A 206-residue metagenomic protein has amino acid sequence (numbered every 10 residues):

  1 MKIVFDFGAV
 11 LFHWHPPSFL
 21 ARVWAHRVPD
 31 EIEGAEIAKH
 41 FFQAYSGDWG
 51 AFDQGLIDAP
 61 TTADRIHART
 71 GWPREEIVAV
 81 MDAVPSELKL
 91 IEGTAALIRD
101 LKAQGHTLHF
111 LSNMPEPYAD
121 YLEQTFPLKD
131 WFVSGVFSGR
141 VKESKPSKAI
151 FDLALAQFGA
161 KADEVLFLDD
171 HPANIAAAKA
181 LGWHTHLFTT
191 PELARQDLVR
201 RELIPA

Functional and structural regions predicted by a protein language model:
M1-A96, A103, P115: N-terminal helical cap/lid subdomain that shapes the substrate entry/recognition surface in HAD-like hydrolases
I3-F5, L111, P115-E116, D120-A206: Asp-based, Mg2+/Mn2+-dependent phosphohydrolase catalytic module
R27-D30, G105, G182, E202: Glycine-centered loop/turn motif at secondary-structure junctions
L56-I57, H106, R140, G159: Residue-level recognition of short, well-ordered coil/turn positions that link secondary-structure elements
T61-T62, T70, T94, T107 (+3 more regions): Residue-identity detector for threonine
L101, H106-T107: Conserved, well-ordered alpha-helix/loop/beta-strand core segments that scaffold catalytic motifs
